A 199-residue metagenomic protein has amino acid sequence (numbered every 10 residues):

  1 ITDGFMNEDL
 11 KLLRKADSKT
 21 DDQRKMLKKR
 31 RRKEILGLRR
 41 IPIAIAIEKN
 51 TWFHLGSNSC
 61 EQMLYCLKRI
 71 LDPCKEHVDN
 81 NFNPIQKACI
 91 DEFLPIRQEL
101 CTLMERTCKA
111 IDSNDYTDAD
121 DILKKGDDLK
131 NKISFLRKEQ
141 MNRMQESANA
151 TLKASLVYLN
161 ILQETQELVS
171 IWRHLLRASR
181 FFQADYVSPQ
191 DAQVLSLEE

Functional and structural regions predicted by a protein language model:
I1-E199: Cytosolic, long alpha-helical scaffolding segments
